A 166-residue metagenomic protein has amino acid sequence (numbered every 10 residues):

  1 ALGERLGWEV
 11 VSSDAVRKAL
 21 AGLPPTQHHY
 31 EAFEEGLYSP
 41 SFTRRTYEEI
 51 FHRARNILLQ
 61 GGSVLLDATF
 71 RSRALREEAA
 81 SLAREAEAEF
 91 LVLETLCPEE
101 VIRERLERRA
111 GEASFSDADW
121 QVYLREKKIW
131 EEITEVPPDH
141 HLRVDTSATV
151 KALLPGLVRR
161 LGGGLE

Functional and structural regions predicted by a protein language model:
G3-G62: Conserved substrate/cofactor phosphate-moiety recognition/catalytic segment in nucleotide-dependent phosphotransferases
S12, F42-T46, L75, I102 (+4 more regions): Helical mechanochemical/support elements of P-loop NTPase systems and associated helical scaffolds
A15-K18, F70-S72, L96-R103, A148-V150: Conserved nucleotide-binding/hydrolysis micro-motifs of P-loop NTPases
E31-S41, E85-I133: A glycine- and Lys/Arg-enriched "phosphate-lid" helix/loop adjacent to the NTP-binding pocket of small-molecule kinases
Q60-V64, E89-L91: Loop/turn-to-beta-strand initiation segments
F70-R71, A79-A83, A88: Conserved P-loop NTPase nucleotide-binding/switch module
G111-G156, L165-E166: Small-molecule kinase domains that catalyze NTP-dependent phosphoryl transfer to phosphate-bearing small molecules
